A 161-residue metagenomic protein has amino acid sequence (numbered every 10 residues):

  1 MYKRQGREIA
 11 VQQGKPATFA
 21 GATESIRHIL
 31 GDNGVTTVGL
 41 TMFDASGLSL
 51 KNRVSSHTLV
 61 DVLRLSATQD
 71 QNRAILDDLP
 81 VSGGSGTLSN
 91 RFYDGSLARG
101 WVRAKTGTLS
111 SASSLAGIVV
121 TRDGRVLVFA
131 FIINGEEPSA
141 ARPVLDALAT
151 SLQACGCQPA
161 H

Functional and structural regions predicted by a protein language model:
K3-R7, A116-G117, R125-G135: Short, well-ordered beta-strand elements
K3-R73: A small/polar active-site loop signature that marks catalytic segments
R27, D146-H161: Short, gly/Ser/Thr-rich active-site loops of penicillin-recognizing serine hydrolases
T41-F43, D78, V128-F131: Soluble periplasmic/extracytoplasmic beta-strand elements of cell-envelope proteins
N72-G86, L148: Active/binding-pocket-proximal capping segment
G84, T121, N134-E136: Solvent-exposed coil/turn segments that connect beta secondary-structure elements in extracytoplasmic/periplasmic
N90-D123, I132: Short, Gly/Ser/Thr-enriched beta-strand-loop segments that form substrate-interacting elements of hydrolase/peptidase
N134-V144: A short acidic/glycine-rich loop-to-helix N-cap element
